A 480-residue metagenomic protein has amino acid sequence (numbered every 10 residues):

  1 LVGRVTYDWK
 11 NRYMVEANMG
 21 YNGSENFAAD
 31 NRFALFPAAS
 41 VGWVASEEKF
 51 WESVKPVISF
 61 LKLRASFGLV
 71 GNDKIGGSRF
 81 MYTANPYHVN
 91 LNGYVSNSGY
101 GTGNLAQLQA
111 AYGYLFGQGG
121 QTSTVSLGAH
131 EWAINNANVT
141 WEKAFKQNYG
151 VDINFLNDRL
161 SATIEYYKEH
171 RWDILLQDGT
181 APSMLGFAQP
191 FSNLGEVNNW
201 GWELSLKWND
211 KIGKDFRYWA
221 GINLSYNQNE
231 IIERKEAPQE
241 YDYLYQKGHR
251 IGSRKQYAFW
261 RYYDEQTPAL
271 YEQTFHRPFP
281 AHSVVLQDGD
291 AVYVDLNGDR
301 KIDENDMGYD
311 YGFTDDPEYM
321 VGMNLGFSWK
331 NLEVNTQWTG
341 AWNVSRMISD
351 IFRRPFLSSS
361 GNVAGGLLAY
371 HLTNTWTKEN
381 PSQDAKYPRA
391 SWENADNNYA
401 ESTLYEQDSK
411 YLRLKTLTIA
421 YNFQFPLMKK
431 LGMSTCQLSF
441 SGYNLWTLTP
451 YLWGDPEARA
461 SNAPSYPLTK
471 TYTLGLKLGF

Functional and structural regions predicted by a protein language model:
L1, G113-S161, K247-Q337, D384-M428: Outer-membrane beta-barrel transmembrane strand signature
L1-A28, R32-E47, A144-Q147, F155-D178 (+5 more regions): Surface-exposed extracellular loop regions of Gram-negative outer-membrane beta-barrel proteins
R12, S46-L61, V95-S96, T102 (+6 more regions): Short loop/turn motifs that connect adjacent beta-strands in outer-membrane beta-barrel proteins
A17-Y21, V41, L63-L69, S78-F80 (+7 more regions): Transmembrane beta-barrel strands of outer-membrane/channel proteins
S24, A341-L438, G442: Extracytoplasmic gating/loop element in the C-terminal half of outer-membrane beta-barrel translocons and assembly
E52-K143, R159-S161, E165-V197, K235 (+1 more regions): Solvent-exposed loop/turn elements at secondary-structure boundaries
R79-G103, S192, N209-T314, P355 (+1 more regions): Conserved small-residue
N85, L105, F191-G201, D242-A269 (+3 more regions): C-terminal beta-signal and terminal closure region of outer-membrane beta-barrel proteins
